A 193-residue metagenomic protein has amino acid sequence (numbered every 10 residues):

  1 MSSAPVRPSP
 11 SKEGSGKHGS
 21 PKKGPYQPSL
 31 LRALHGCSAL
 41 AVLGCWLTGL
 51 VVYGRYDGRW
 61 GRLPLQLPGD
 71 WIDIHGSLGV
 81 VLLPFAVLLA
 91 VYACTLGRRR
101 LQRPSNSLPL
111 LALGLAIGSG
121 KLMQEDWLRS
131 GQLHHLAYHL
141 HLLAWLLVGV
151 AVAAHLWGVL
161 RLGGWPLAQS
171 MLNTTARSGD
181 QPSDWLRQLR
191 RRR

Functional and structural regions predicted by a protein language model:
M1-R193: Membrane-embedded alpha-helical bundles that constitute the cytochrome b-like, heme-associated redox core of multi-pass
